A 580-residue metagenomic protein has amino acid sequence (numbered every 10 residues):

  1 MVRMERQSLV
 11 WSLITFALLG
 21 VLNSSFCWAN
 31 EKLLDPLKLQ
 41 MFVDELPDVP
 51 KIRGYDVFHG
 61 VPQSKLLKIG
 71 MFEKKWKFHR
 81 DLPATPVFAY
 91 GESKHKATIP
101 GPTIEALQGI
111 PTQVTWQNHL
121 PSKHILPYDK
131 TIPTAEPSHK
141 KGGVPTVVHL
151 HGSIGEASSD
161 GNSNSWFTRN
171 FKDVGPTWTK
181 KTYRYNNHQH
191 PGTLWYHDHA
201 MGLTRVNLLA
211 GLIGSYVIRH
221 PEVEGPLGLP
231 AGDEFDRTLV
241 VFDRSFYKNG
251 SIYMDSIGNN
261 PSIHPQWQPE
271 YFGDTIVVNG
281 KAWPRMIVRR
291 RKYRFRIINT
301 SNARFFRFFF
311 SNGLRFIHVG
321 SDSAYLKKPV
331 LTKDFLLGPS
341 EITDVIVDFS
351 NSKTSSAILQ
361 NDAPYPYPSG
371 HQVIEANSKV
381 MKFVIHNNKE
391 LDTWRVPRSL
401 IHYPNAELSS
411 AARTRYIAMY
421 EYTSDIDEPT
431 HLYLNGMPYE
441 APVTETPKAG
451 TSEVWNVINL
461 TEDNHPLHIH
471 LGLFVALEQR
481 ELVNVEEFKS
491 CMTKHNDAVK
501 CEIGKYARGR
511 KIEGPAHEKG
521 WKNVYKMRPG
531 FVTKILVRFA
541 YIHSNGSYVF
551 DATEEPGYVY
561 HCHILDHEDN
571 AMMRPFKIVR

Functional and structural regions predicted by a protein language model:
L19, N23-L150, I154-S159, S163-D173 (+6 more regions): N-terminal, post-signal-peptide metal-ligating segments of extracellular/periplasmic oxidoreductases, dominated by
C27-A29, G155-K172, V241, S245-K248 (+1 more regions): Histidine- and aromatic-rich segments of cupredoxin/plastocyanin-like copper-binding domains
W28, A135-D173, I317-K333, S410-R580: Active-site pocket scaffolds in enzymes
T112, V174-Y183, L337-V347, M527-R538: Short Pro-Gly-centered flexible turn/kink motifs
W116-L120, I297-S301, V457-T461, Y541: Asparagine-centered strand-capping/turn motif at beta-strand->loop junctions
K172-L203, N207: A conserved hydrophobic secondary-structure block that centers on an alpha-helix together with its immediately flanking
Y183-H188, V345-N351, I535-H543, Y548-F550: Short, hydrophobic beta-strand segments
L194-H197, S350-Y365, S544-H563: Short, surface-exposed ligand- or partner-binding patches at beta-edge/loop junctions that are enriched in aromatics
